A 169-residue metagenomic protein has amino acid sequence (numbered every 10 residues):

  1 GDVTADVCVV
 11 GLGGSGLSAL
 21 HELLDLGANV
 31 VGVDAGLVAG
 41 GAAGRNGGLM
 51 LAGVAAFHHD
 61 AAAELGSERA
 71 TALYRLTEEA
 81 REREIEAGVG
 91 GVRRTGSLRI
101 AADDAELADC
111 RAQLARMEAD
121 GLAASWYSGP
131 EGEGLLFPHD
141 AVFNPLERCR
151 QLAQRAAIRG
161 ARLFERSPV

Functional and structural regions predicted by a protein language model:
G1-V7, D25: Extreme N-terminal leader/targeting segments of oxidoreductases
V10-L17, A35: Glycine-rich Rossmann-fold phosphate-binding loop(s) that bind the pyrophosphate of adenine dinucleotide cofactors
L20, L24-D25, R155-A157: Gly/Ala-rich phosphate-binding loop of Rossmann-like dinucleotide-binding domains, activating on the conserved
E22, V38-V92, A108-D120: Conserved FAD-binding subdomain of flavin-dependent enzymes
N29-D34: Short beta-strand "acidic-cap" motif of Rossmann-like dinucleotide-binding folds
A56-A62, I85-Q154: Flavin (FAD/FMN) cofactor-binding and adjacent substrate-gating region of FAD-dependent oxidoreductase domains
Y127-P130, R162-V169: A conserved short coil-to-beta-strand element within the FAD-binding core of flavoproteins
